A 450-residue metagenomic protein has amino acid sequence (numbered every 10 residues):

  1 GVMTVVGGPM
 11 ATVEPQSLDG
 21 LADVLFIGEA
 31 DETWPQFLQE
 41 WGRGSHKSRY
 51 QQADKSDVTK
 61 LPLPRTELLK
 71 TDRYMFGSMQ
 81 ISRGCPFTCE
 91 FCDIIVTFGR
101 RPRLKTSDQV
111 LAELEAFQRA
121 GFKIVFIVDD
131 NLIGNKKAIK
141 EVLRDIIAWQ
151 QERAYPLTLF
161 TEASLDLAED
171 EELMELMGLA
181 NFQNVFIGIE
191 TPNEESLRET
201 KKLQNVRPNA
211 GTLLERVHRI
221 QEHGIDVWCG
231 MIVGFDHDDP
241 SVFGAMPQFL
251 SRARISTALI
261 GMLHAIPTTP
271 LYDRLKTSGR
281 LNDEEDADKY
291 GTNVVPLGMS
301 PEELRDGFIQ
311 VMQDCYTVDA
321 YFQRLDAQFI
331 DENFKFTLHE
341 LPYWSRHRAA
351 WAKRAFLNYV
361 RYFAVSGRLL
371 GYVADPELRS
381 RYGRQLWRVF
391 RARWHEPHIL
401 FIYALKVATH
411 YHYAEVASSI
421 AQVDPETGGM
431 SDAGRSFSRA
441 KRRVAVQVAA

Functional and structural regions predicted by a protein language model:
G1-K60, M262-T268: Glycine-rich beta-alpha loop elements in corrinoid/cobalamin-binding modules across cobalamin-dependent enzymes
V13-L18, F87, K136-K137, E195-K201 (+3 more regions): Flexible glycine/acidic-rich beta-alpha junction loops that bind and position SAM and/or redox cofactors in anaerobic
A22, G178-N184, A253-S256: Glycine-enriched alpha-helix->loop->beta-strand junction motifs that scaffold or abut catalytic
V24, E40-K47, L61-P64, L68 (+7 more regions): Phosphate/oxyanion-binding loops and surfaces in catalytic or ligand/nucleic-acid-binding neighborhoods
F37-W41, L114, I146, V311: Hydrophobic "lid"/C-terminal helical patch of Rossmann-like NAD(P)-dependent dehydrogenase/epimerase domains
K47-Y50, T158, W228, S256-G261 (+1 more regions): Acidic/polar loop patches that form or flank catalytic/metal-binding clefts of enzymes that bind anionic ligands
P62-W228, V233-F235, D239-Q248, K276-R280: Radical SAM [4Fe-4S] cluster-binding motif and immediate context
K289-A450: Radical SAM enzyme core and accessory elements
